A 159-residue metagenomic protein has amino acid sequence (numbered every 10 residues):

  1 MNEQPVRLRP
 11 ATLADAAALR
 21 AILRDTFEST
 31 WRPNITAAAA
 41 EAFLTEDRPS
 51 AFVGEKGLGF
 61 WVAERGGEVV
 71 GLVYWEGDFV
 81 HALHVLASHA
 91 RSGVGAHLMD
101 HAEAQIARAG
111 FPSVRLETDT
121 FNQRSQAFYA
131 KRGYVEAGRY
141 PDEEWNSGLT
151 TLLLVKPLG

Functional and structural regions predicted by a protein language model:
E3, F52, P112-V135, R139-G159: C-terminal "cap" of GNAT-fold acetyltransferases
V6-A21: A short beta-loop-alpha structural element at the N-terminal edge of CoA-dependent acyl/N-acetyltransferase catalytic
R24-S50: Conserved GNAT-fold acetyl-CoA-binding loop/helix
E46-V62, F79: A short helix-loop-beta-strand connector motif used in the catalytic cores of GNAT acetyltransferases and, in some
V62, G67-H84: Conserved beta-strand in the GNAT
E76-S88, A96, E117: Conserved acetyl-CoA binding element of GNAT-fold acetyltransferases
R91-A104, A127-K131: Conserved acetyl-CoA-binding loop-helix of GNAT-fold acetyltransferases
